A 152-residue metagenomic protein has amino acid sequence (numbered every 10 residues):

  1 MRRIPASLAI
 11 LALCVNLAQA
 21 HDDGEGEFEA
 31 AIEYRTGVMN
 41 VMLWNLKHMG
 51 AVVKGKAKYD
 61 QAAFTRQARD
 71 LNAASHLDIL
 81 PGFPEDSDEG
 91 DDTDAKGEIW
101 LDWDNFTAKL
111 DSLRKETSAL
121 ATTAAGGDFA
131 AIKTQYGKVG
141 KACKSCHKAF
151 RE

Functional and structural regions predicted by a protein language model:
M1-L8: Bacterial N-terminal signal peptides that target proteins for export
L8-A9, V41: A periodicity- and composition-biased signal for non-globular, repetitive helical segments
L11-L13: Hydrophobic alpha-helical targeting segments used for export or membrane insertion
N16-A20: Sec/Tat signal peptide C-region and signal peptidase I cleavage site
D22-E25, E29-Q61, Q67-E152: Sequence context surrounding c-type heme c attachment/ligation sites in exported
